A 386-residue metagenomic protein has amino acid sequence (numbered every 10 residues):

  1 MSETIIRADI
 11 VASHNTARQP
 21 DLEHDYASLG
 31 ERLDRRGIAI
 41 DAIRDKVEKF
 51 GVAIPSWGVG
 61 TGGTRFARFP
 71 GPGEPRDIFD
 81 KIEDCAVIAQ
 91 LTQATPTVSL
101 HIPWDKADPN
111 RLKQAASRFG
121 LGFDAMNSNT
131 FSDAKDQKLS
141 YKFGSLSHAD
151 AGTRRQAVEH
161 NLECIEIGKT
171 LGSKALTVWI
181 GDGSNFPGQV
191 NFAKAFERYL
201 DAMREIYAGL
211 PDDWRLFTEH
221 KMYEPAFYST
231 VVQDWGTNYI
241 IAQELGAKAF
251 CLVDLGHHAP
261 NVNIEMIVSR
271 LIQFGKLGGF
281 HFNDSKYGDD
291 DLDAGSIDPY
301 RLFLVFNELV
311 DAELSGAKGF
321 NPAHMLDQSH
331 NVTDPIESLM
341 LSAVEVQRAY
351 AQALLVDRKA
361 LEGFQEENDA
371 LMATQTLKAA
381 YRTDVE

Functional and structural regions predicted by a protein language model:
S2-G63, A67-F69, E166, K174 (+5 more regions): Histidine-acidic metal/acid-base catalytic patches
R44-G58, G71-P103, F119: Catalytic domains of carbohydrate-active enzymes, especially glycoside hydrolases
G63-F79, H101, K142-E159, S229: Active-site mouth loops of central-metabolism enzymes
F66-A67, A134-R155, I180-A193: Surface-exposed, active-site-proximal loop segments in enzymatic domains
P103-Q114, L146-E166, E197-R198: Glycine-rich anion/phosphate-binding loops
F119-S128, S147-R155, A195-G209, W235-E244: Acidic, His- and aromatic-enriched active-site or binding-groove loops in soluble protein domains that engage sugars
M126-D136, G172-K174: Short glycine-enriched loops at secondary-structure junctions
N161-V190, W214-E219: Active-site groove signature of glycoside hydrolases
